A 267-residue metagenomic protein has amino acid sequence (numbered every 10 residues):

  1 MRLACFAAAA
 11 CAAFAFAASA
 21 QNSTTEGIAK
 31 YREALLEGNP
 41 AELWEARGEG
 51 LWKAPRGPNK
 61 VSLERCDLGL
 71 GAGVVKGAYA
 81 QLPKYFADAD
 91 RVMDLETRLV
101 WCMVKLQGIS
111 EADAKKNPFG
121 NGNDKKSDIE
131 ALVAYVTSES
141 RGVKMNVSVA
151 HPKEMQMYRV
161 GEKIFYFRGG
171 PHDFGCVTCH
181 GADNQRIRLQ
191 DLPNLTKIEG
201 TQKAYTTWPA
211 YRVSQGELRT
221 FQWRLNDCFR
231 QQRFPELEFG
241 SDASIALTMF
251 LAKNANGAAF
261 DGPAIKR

Functional and structural regions predicted by a protein language model:
M1-A7: Bacterial N-terminal signal peptides that target proteins for export
A13-A17: N-terminal signal peptide c-region/cleavage motif recognized by signal peptidases
A20-L43, K53-A131, R141-G142, F167-R267: Electron-transfer interface patches adjacent to heme c in soluble/periplasmic c-type cytochromes and di-/multiheme
L43-W44, Q156: An amphipathic alpha-helix/helix-turn recognition signal
L132-E139, S148-V149: Hydrophobic, well-structured mid-protein blocks that either form specific transmembrane helices
V143-V160: Solvent-exposed, charged amphipathic helical/linker segments at domain boundaries
E162-Y166: Short secondary-structure capping micro-motifs at structural edges
